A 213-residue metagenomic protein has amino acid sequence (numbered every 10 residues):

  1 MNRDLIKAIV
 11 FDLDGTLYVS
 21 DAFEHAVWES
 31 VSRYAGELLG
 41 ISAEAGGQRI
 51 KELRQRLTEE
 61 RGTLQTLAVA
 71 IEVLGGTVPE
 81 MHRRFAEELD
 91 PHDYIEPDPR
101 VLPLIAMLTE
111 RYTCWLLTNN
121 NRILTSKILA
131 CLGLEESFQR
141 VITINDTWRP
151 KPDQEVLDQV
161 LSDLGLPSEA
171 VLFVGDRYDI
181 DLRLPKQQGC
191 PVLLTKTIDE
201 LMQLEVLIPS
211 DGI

Functional and structural regions predicted by a protein language model:
M1-I9, P79-E80, L102, A106 (+1 more regions): Asp-based, Mg2+/Mn2+-dependent phosphohydrolase catalytic module
R3-P99: N-terminal helical cap/lid subdomain that shapes the substrate entry/recognition surface in HAD-like hydrolases
